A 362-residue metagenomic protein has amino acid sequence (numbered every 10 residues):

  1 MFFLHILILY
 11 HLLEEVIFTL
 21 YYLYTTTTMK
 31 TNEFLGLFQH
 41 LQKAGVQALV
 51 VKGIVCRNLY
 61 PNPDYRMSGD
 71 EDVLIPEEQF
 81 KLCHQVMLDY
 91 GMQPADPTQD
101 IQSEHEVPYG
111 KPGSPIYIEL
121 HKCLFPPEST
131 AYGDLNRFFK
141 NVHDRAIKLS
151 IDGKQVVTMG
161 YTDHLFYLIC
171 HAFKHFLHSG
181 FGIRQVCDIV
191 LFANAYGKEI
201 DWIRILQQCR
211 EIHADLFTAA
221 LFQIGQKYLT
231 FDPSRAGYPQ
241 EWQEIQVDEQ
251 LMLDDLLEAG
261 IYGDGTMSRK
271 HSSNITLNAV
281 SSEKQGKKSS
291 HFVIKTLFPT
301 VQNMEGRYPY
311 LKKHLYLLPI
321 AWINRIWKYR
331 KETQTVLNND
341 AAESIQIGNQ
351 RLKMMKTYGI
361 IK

Functional and structural regions predicted by a protein language model:
M1-G69, I75-K362: Conserved NTP-donor binding/palm subdomain of two-metal-ion nucleotidyltransferases/polymerases, i.e., the charged
